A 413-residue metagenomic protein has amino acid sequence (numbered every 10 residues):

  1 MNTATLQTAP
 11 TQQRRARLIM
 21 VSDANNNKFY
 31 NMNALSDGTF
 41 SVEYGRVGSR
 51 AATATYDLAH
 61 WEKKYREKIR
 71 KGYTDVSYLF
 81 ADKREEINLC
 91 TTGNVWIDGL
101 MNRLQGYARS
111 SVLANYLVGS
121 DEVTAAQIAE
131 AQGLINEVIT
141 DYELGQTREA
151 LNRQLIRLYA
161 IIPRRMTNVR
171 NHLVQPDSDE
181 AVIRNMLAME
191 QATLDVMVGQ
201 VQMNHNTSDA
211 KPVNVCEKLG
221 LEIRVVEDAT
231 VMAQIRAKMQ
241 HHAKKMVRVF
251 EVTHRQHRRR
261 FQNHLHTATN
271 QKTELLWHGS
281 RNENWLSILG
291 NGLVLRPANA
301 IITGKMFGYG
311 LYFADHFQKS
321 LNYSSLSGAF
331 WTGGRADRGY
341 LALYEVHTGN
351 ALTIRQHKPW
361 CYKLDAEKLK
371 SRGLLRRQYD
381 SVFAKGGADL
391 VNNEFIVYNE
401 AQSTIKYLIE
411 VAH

Functional and structural regions predicted by a protein language model:
M1-F29, A34-S41, R46-T55, A59-N284 (+1 more regions): Intrinsically disordered, low-complexity terminal and linker regions
N2, R50, E62-R70, H241 (+1 more regions): Segments that shape or occlude catalytic/ligand-binding pockets
